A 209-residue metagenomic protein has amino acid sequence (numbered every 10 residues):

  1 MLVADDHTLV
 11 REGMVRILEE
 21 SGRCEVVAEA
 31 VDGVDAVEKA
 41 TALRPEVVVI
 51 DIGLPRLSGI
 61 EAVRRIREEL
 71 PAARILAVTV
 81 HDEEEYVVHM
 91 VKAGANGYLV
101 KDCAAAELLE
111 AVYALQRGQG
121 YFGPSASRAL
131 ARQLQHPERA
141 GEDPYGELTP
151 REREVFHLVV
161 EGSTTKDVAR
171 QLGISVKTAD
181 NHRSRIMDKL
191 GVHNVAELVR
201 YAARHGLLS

Functional and structural regions predicted by a protein language model:
M1-V10, M14-L18, L148: Conserved acidic segment of CheY-like receiver
A4-D5, A30, V48: Conserved sequence signature across two-component system core domains
V10, I50, P55: The feature encodes the CheY-like receiver
R23-V31, K39, V192: Short hydrophobic/Thr-rich beta-strand motif most characteristic of the beta2 strand and flanking loop of CheY-like
D32-D35, S58-E61: Acidic catalytic/metal-coordinating carboxylates
E85-K92, N96-G97, K101-P150, E154 (+2 more regions): Short, flexible helix-to-coil linker/hinge segments that flank and couple to helix-turn-helix
G162-E197: Recognition helix of helix-turn-helix DNA-binding domains
